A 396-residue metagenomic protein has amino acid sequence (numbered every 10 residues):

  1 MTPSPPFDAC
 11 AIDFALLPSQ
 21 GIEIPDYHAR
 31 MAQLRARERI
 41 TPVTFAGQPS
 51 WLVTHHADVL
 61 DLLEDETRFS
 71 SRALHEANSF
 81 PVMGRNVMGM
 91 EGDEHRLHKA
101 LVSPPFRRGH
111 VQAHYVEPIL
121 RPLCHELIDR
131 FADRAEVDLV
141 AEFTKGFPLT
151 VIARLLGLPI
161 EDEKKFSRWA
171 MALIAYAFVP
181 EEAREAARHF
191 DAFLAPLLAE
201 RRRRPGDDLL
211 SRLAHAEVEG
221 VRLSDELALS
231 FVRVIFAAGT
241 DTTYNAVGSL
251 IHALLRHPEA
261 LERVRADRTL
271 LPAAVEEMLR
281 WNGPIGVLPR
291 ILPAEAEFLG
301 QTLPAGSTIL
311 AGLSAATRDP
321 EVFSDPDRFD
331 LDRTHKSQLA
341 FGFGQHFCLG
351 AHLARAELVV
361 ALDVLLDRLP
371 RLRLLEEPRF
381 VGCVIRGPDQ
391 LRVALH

Functional and structural regions predicted by a protein language model:
M1-H396: Cytochrome P450
